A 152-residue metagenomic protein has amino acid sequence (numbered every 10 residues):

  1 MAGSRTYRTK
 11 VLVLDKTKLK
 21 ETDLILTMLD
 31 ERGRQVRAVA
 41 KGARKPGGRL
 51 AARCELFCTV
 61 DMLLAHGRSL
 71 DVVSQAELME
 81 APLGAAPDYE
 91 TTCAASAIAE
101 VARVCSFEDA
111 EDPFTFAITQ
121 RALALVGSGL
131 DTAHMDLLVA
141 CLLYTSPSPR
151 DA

Functional and structural regions predicted by a protein language model:
A2-A117: A surface-exposed, charged beta-strand/loop segment in the N-terminal or early-internal portion of soluble proteins
I98, C141-L143: A residue-level signal for conserved active-site and pocket-lining positions in enzyme catalytic cores
D136: Anionic-ligand-binding alpha/beta catalytic cores of soluble enzymes and soluble regulatory domains that recognize
Y144-A152: Single conserved hydrophobic/aromatic residue that forms the stacking wall/gate of nucleotide- or nucleobase-binding
